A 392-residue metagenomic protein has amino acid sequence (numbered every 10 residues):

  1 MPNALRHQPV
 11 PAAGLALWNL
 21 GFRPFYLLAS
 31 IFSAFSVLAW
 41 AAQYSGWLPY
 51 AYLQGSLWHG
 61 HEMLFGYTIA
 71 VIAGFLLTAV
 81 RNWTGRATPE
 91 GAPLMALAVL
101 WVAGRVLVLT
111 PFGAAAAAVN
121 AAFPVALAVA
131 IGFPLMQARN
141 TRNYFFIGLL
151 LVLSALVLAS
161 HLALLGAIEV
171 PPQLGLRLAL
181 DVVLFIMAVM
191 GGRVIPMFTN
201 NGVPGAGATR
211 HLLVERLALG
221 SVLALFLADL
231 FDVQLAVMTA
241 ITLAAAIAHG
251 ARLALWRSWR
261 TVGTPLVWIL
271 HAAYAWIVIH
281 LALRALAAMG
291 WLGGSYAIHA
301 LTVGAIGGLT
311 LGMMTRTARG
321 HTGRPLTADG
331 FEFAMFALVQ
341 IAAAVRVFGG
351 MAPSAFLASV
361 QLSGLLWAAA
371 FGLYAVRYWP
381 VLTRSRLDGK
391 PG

Functional and structural regions predicted by a protein language model:
M1-G392: Hydrophobic alpha-helical transmembrane segments of multi-pass integral membrane proteins
